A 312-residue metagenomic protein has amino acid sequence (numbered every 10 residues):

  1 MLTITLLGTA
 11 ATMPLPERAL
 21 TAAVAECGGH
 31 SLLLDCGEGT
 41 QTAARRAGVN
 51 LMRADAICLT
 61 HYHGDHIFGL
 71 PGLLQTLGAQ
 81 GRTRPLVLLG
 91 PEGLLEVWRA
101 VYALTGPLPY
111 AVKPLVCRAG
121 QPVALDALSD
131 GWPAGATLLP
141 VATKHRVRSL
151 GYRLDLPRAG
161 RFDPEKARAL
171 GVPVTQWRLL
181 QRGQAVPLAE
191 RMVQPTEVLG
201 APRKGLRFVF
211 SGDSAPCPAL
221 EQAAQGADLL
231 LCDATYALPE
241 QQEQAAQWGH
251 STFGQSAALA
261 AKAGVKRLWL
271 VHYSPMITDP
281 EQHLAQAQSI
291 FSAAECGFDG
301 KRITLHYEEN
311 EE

Functional and structural regions predicted by a protein language model:
M1-A47, T83-P85, Y152-L154, G200-S211 (+1 more regions): Conserved beta-strand hairpin/beta-sheet module of binuclear metal-dependent hydrolase folds, prominently
G28, A54, Q80-P85, K262-W269: Short, surface-exposed connector motifs at secondary-structure boundaries
L34-G37, A54-Y62, P91, F208-S214 (+3 more regions): Active-site neighborhood of phospho(di)ester-bond hydrolases with catalytic His/Asp-centered motifs
G39-L89, K113-V116: Active-site metal-binding motif and surrounding structural segment of the metallo-beta-lactamase
L70-L77, A100-V101, T278-Q286: Metal-dependent catalytic neighborhoods of phosphoester/phosphodiester hydrolases
L104-R118: A glycine-rich helix N-cap at a beta->alpha junction
A119-Q121, C217-E312: Binuclear metal-ion centers of metallo-dependent hydrolases, dominated by the metallo-beta-lactamase
D130-Q222, L229: Active-site-proximal loop/helix segment associated with metal-binding centers of metalloenzymes
